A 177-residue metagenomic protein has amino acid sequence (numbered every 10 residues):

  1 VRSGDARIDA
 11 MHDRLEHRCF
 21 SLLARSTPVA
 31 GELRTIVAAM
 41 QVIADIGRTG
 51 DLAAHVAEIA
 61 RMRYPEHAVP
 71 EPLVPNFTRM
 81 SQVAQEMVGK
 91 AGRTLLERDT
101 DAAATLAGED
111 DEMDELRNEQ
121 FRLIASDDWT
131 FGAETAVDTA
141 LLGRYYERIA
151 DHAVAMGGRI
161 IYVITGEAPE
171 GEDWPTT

Functional and structural regions predicted by a protein language model:
V1-T177: Cytosolic, long alpha-helical scaffolding segments
